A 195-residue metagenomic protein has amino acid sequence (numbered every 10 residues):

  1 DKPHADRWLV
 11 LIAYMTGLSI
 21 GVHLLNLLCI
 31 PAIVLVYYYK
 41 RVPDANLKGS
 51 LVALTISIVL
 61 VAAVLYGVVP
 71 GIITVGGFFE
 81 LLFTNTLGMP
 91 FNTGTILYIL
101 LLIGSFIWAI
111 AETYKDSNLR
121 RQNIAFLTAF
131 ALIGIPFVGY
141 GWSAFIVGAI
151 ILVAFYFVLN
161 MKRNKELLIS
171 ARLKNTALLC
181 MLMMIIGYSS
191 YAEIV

Functional and structural regions predicted by a protein language model:
D1-W8, L35-N46, I107-S117, R121 (+1 more regions): Membrane-interface transmembrane helices that cradle and orient dolichyl/undecaprenyl
K2-G17, N46-V59, L119-A129: Short hydrophobic alpha-helices at membrane interfaces in multi-pass membrane enzymes
A13-L18, I30-V34: Residue-level signature of the transmembrane alpha-helical core of multi-pass small-molecule transporters
M15-V22, F137-G141: Transmembrane helix irregularities
L25-V36, P70-I72, A144-L152: Transmembrane-embedded, aromatic-rich helix segments that form part of the hydrophobic channel/pocket engaging
R41, G49-P70, N85-Y114, V147-F155: Conserved ATP-dependent motor core of P-loop NTPases, especially the RecA-like helicase ATPase domain
L65-I96, I124-A149, I194-V195: Membrane-interfacial interhelical loops
S170-E193: Internal/C-terminal transmembrane anchor helices
